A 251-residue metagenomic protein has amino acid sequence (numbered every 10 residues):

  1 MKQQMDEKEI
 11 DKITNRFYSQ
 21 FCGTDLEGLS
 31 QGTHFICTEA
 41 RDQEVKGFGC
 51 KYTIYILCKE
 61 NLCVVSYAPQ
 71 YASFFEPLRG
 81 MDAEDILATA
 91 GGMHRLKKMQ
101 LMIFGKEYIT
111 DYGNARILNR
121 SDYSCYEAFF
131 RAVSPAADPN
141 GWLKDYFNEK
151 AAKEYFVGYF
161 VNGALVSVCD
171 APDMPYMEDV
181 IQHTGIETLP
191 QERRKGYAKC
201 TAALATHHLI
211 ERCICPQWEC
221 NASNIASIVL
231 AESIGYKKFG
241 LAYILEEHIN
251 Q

Functional and structural regions predicted by a protein language model:
K2-A128: Acyl-donor-binding surface of acyltransferase catalytic domains
V65, Q217-I228, K237, L245-I249: Conserved beta-strand-loop-alpha-helix junction that forms the acyl-donor binding cleft
R95-F104, K237-Q251: Conserved catalytic-core motifs of GNAT/GCN5-like acyltransferases
A136-N148: Short, basic/aromatic recognition patches
Y146-Y155, Y159-V180, G185-E187: A conserved beta-strand-loop-helix scaffold within acyl/acetyltransferase catalytic domains
Y176, L189, R193-R194, S223: Glycine-/small-residue-rich active-site loops that bind phosphorylated ligands and cofactors
T184, T188, R194-H208, V229-S233: Conserved acetyl-CoA-binding loop-helix of GNAT-fold acetyltransferases
